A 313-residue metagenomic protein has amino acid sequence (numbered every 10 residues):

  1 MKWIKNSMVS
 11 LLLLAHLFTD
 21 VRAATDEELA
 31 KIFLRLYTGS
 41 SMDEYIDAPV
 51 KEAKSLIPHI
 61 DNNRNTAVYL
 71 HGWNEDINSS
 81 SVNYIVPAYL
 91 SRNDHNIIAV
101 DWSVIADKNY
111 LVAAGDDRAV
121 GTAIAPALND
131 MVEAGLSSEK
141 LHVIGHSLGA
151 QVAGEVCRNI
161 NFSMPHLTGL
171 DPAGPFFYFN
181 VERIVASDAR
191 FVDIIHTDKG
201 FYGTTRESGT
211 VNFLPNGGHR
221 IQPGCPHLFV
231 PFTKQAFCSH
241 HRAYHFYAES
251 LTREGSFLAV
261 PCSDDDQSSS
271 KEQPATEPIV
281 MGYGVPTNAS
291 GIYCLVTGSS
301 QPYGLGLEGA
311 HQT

Functional and structural regions predicted by a protein language model:
K2-A99, I105-D116, A125-S138, I160-F162 (+3 more regions): Flexible, membrane-associating and regulatory peripheral segments of lipid-active enzymes
L70-G72, H146, D171: The conserved beta1-alpha1 loop
W102-V104, P172, T197: Active-site loop/turn elements of alpha/beta-hydrolase fold enzymes, especially the short glycine-/histidine-rich
D116-D117, V152: Non-catalytic cap/lid and distal C-terminal segments of serine-dependent acyl enzymes
G121, P126, A153, R190-F201: Metzincin-family zinc-dependent endopeptidase catalytic domain
L136-H146: Alpha/beta-hydrolase fold nucleophile elbow
I144-E155: Glycine-rich nucleophile elbow surrounding the catalytic serine of serine-hydrolase chemistry
S163-P172, R190-D193: A conserved short beta-strand
